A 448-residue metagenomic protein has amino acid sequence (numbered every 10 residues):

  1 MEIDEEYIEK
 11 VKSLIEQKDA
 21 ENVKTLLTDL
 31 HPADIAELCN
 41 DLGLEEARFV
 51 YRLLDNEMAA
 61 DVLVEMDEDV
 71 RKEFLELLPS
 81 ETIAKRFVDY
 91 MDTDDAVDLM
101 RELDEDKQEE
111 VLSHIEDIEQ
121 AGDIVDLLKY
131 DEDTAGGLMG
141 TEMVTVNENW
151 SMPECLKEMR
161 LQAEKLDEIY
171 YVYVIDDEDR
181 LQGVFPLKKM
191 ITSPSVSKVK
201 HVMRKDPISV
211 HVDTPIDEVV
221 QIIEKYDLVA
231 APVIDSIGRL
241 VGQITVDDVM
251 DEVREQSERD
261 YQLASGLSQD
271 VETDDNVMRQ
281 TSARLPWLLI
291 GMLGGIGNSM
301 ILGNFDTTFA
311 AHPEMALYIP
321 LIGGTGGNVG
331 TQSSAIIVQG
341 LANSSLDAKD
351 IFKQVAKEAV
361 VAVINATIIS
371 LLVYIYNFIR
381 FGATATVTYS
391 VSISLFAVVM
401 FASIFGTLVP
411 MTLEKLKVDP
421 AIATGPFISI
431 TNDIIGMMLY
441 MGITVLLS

Functional and structural regions predicted by a protein language model:
M1-A264: Hydrophobic packing positions in regular secondary-structure scaffolds
K107, V111, D123, F396-I404 (+1 more regions): Mid-bilayer segments of alpha-helical transmembrane spans in multi-pass integral membrane proteins that mediate
V210, T431-M438: Cytosolic juxtamembrane regulatory segments of multi-pass membrane proteins
T245, S429-N432: Ser/Thr-centric signal marking residues that sit in or immediately flank functional binding/regulatory motifs
Q256-I422, P426, I430, L439-S448: Alpha-helical transmembrane segments and their membrane-interface boundaries that form or gate the permeation pathway
